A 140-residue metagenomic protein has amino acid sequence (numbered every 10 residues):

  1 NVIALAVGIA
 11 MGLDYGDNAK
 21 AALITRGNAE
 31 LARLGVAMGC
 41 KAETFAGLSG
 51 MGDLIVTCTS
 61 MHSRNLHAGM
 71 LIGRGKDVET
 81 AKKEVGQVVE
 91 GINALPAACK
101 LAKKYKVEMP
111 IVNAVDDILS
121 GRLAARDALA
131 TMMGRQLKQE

Functional and structural regions predicted by a protein language model:
A4-Y15, V36-A46, G50-E140: NAD(P)-dependent Rossmann-like dehydrogenase/reductase catalytic/cofactor-binding core
G16-G27, Q87: Active-site pocket-shaping loop/turn-to-helix segments
I24-N28, G73-K76: A signal for specific C-terminal beta-sheet/loop modules enriched in small/flexible residues with GP/PG/PP motifs
T25-M38: An active-site-proximal "capping" alpha-helix that borders the catalytic cofactor pocket
